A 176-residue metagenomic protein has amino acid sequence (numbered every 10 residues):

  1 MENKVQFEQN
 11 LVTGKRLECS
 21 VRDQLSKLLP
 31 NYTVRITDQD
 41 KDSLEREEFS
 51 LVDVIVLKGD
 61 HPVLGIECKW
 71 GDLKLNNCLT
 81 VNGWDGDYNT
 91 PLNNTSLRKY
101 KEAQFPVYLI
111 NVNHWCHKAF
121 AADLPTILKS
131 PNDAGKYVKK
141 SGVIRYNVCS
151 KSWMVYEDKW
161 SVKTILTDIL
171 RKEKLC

Functional and structural regions predicted by a protein language model:
M1, V5, Q9, R16 (+4 more regions): Non-catalytic C-terminal interaction segments of nucleic acid-processing enzymes
M1-R22, Q39-E45: A short, highly charged nucleic-acid-interacting micro-segment common to nuclease and nuclease-linked defense proteins
K4-V12, P62-V63, K69-A119: Catalytic cores of nucleic-acid endonucleases
T13-P30, N93-N94, K118: Nucleic-acid endo/exonuclease domains
V21, C68-K69: Extracytoplasmic
R22-L57: A short acidic/basic microdomain associated with nuclease active sites
E47-V52, G86-T95, K140, Y146: Glycine-rich, flexible loop segments associated with nucleotide phosphate handling
V52-C68: Short, structured active-site "lid" loops
